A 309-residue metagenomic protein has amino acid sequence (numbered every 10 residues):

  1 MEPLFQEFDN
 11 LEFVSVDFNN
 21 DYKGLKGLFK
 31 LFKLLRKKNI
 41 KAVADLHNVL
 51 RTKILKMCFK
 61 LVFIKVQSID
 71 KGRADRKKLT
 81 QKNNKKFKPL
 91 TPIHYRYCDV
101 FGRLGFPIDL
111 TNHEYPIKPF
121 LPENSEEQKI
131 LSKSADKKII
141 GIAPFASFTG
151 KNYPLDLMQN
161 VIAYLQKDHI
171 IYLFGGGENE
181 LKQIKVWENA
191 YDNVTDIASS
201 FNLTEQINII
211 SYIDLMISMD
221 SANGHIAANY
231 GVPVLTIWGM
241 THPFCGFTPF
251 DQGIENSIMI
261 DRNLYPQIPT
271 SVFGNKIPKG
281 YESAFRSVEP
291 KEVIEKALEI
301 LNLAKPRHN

Functional and structural regions predicted by a protein language model:
M1-N309: Catalytic machinery of carbohydrate-active enzymes, primarily nucleotide-sugar-dependent glycosyltransferases
